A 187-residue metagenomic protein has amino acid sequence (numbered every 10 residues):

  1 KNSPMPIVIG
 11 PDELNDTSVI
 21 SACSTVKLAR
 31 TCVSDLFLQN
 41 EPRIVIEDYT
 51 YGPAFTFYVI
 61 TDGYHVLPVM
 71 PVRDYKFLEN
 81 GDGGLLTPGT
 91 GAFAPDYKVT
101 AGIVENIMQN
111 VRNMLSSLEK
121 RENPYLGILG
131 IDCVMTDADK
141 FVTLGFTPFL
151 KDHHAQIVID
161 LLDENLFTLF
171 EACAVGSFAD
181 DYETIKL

Functional and structural regions predicted by a protein language model:
P6-T56, N110-E122: Conserved ATP-binding module of the ATP-grasp superfamily
G10, S21, T25, V99-A101 (+1 more regions): General structural signal for secondary-structure boundaries
C32-N80, P124-V142, D181-L187: Phosphate-binding site of ATP-dependent enzymes
Y58, F93-A138: A long amphipathic alpha-helix within ATP-dependent nucleotide-binding catalytic cores
V59-V111, T147-E164: ATP-dependent carboxylate/phosphate-activation module, predominantly the ATP-grasp catalytic core and closely related
I107-L129, T147-L187: Active-site "cap" helix and flanking loop/linker of ATP-utilizing ligase/carboxylase catalytic domains
